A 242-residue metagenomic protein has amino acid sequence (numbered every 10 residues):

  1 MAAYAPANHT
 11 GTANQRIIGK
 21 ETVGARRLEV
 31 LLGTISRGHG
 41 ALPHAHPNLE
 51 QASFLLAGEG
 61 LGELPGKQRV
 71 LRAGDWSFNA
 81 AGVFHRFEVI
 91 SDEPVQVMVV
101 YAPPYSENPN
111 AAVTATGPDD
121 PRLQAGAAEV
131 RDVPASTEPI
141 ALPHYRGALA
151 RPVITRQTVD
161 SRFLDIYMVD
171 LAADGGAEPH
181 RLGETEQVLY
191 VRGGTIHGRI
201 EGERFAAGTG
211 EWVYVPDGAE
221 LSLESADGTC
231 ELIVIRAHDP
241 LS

Functional and structural regions predicted by a protein language model:
M1-R27, N108-L164, E178: A short, N-terminal "cap"/entry segment at the start of jelly-roll beta-barrel domains of the cupin/DSBH fold
G11-G19, L31-H46, A150, I154-T155 (+2 more regions): Conserved short histidine dyad/triad with adjacent acidic residue
V30-S36, A45-L64, V100-A102, M168-A172 (+1 more regions): Short, conserved beta-strand element in jelly-roll/cupin
L32, A52, F78, D92-P109 (+2 more regions): A short hydrophobic beta-strand segment most commonly corresponding to one strand of the jelly-roll/cupin
N48, D92-E93, V159, E184 (+1 more regions): Short strand-connecting beta-turns/loops that link adjacent beta-strands
A52, G66-A81, E201-G218: Short acidic-glycine-tyrosine-enriched beta hairpin
V83-R86, A219-S222: Short, charged beta-turn/beta-strand-edge "cap" motif at the junction between a beta-strand and an adjacent loop
E88-S91, L223-A226: Asparagine-centered strand-capping/turn motif at beta-strand->loop junctions
